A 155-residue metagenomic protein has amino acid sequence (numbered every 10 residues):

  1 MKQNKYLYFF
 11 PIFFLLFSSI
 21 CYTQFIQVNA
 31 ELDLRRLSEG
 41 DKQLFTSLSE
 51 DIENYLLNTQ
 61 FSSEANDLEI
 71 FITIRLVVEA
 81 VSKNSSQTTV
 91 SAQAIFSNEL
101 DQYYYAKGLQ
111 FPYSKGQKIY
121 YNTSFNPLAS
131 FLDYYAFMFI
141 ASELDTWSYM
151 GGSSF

Functional and structural regions predicted by a protein language model:
K2-F10: Bacterial N-terminal signal peptides that target proteins for export
K5, Q27-A30, L34, K118 (+1 more regions): Generic, low-specificity signal for short hydrophobic/alpha-helical stretches with a mild N-terminal bias, encompassing
F9-S18: Bacterial N-terminal signal peptides
S19-T23: Sec/Tat signal peptide C-region and signal peptidase I cleavage site
Q24-T89, E99-Y103: Start-of-domain marker
T89-F155: Long protein-protein interaction modules used by eukaryotic assembly/scaffold proteins
